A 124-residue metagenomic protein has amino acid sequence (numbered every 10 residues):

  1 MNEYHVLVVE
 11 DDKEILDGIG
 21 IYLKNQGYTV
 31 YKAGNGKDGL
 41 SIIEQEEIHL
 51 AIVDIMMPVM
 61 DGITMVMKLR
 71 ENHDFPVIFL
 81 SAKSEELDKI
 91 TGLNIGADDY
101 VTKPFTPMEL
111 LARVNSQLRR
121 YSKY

Functional and structural regions predicted by a protein language model:
M1-S122: N-terminal/domain-start alpha-helical segments
